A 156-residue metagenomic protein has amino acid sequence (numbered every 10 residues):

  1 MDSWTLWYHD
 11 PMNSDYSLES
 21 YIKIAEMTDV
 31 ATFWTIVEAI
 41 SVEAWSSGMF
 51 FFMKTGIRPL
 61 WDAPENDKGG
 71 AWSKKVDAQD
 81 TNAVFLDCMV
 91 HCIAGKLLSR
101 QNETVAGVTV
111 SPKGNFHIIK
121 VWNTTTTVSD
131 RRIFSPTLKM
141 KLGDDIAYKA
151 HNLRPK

Functional and structural regions predicted by a protein language model:
M1-A25: Glycine-rich loop/turn
M1-S3, E19-S20, A44-K156: Conserved NAD+-utilizing ADP-ribose enzyme module
Y8, F33-W34, W61, Y148: Aromatic side chains
L18-E43, K74: Extended catalytic/binding region for NAD+/ADP-ribose chemistry, centered on the ART fold
